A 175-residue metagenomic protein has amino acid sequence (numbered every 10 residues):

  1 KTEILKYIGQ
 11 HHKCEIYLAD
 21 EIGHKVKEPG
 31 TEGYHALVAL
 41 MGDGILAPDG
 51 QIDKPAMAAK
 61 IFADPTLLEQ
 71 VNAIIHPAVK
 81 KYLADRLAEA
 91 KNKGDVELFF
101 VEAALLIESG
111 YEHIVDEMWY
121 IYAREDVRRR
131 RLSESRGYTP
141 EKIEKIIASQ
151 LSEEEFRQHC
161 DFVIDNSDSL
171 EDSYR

Functional and structural regions predicted by a protein language model:
K1-T2: Walker A/P-loop
L5-K6: The feature captures the helix immediately C-terminal to the Walker
K13-I16, M118, V163: Conserved beta-strand scaffold positions in the cores of enzyme catalytic domains, especially in NTP/NDP-utilizing
K13-K27: Short beta-strand-centered segment that lines the nucleotide-binding/catalytic pocket of NTP-utilizing
H24-D95: ATP-dependent small-molecule kinase phosphotransfer cores that center on conserved nucleotide phosphate-binding segments
Y34-V38, E125-S133, P140, E144: An amphipathic alpha-helix signature
L83, E112-I114, E134, Y138-R175: Small-molecule kinase domains that catalyze NTP-dependent phosphoryl transfer to phosphate-bearing small molecules
A84-K93, L98-S135: ATP-dependent NMP and nucleoside kinases share a basic, alpha-helical "lid"
